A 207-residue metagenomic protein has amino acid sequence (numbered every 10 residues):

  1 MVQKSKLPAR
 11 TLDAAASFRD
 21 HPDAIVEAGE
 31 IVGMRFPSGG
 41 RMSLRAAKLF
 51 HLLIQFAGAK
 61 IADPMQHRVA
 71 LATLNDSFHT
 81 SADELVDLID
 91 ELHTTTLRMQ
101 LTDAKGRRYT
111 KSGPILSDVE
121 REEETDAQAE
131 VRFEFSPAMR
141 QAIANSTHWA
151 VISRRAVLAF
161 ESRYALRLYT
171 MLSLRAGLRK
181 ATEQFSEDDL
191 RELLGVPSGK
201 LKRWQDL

Functional and structural regions predicted by a protein language model:
M1-L207: Charged, alpha-helix-forming regions
